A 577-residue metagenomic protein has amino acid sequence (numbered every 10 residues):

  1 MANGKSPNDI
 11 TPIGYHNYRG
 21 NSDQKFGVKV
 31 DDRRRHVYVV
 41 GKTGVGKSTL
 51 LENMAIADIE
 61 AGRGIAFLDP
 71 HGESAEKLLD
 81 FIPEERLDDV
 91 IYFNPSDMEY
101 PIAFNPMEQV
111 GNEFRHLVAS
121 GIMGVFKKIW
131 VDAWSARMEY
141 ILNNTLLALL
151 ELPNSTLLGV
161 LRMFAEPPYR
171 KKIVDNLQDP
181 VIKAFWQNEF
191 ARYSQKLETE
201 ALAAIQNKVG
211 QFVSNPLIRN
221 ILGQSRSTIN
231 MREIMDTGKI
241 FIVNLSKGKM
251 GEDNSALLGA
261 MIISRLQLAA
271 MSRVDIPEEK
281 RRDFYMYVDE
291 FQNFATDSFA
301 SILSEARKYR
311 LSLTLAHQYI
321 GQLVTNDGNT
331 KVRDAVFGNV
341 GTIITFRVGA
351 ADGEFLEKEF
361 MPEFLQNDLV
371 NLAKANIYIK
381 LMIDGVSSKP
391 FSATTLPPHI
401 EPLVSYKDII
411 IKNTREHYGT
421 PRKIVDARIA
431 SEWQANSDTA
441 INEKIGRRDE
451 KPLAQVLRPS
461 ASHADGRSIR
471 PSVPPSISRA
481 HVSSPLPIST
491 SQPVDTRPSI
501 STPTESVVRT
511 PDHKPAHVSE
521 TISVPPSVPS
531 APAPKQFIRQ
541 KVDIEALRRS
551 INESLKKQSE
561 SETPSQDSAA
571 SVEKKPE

Functional and structural regions predicted by a protein language model:
M1, I10, L161, K172-L177 (+3 more regions): Conserved P-loop NTPase motor module
N3-S22, V30-V45, L50-L311, I379-I383: P-loop NTPase motor domains
V40, A103, N254-S255, F355-E357 (+2 more regions): Short conserved micro-motifs at the rims of enzyme active sites and ligand-binding pockets
I82, V110-G111, H116, I302-S388: Conserved ATP-driven motor cores of ASCE-family P-loop NTPases powering translocation/secretion/packaging/pilus
I91-N94, T345, S392: Structural signal for conserved beta-strand scaffold positions within catalytic alpha/beta enzyme cores
L258-L266, L356, F360, P397 (+1 more regions): Short amphipathic C-terminal alpha-helix that caps PH/PH-like domains
T439-E577: Intrinsically disordered, low-complexity RNA-associated tracts
